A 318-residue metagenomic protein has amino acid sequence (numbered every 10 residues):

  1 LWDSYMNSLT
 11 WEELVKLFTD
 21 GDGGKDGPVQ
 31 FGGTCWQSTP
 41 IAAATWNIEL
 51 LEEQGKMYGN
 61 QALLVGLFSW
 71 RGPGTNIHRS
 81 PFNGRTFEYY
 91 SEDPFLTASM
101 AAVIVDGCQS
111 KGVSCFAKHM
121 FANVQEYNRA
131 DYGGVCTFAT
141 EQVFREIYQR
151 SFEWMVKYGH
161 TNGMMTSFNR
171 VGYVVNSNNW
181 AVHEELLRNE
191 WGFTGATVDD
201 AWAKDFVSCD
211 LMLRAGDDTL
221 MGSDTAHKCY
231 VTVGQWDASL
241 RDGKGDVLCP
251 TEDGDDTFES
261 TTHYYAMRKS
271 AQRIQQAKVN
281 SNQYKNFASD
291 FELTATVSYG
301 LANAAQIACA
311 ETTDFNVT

Functional and structural regions predicted by a protein language model:
L1-T318: Glycoside hydrolase catalytic-domain context in secreted enzymes
